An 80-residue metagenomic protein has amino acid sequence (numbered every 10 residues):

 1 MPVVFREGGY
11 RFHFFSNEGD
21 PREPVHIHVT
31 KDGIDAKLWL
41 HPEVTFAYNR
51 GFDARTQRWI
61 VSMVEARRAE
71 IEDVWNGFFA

Functional and structural regions predicted by a protein language model:
M1-F12: Negatively charged, low-complexity tracts enriched in Asp/Glu with abundant Ser/Thr
M1-P2, P24, G33, W75-N76: A broad, low-specificity signal for short, low-complexity segments enriched in glycine/proline and polar/charged
V4, V44-Y48, R67: Generic preference for hydrophobic/aromatic residues in regular secondary structure cores
F15-A54: A short, structured beta-strand/loop element
G51-A80: C-terminal structural segments of small proteins and small subunits
